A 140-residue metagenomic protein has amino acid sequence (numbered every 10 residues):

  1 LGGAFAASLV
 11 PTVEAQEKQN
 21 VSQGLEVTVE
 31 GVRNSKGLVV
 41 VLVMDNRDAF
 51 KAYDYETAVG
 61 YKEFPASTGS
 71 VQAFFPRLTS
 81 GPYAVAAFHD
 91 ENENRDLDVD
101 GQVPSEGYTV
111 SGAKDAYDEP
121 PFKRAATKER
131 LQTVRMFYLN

Functional and structural regions predicted by a protein language model:
L1-S8: Bacterial N-terminal signal peptides
L9-A15: Sec/Tat signal peptide C-region and signal peptidase I cleavage site
E17, G107-N140: Extracellular beta-sheet/turn segments enriched in Thr/Pro/Gly and aliphatic residues
Q23-G31, V41: A short, amphipathic beta-strand motif
V40-M44, A86: Beta-strand signatures of extracellular beta-sandwich domains
S70-R77: Exposed aromatic-hydrophobic patches
G81-A87: A short tyrosine-centered beta-strand micro-motif
D90-V99: Acidic, glycine-anchored loop motifs typical of Ca2+
